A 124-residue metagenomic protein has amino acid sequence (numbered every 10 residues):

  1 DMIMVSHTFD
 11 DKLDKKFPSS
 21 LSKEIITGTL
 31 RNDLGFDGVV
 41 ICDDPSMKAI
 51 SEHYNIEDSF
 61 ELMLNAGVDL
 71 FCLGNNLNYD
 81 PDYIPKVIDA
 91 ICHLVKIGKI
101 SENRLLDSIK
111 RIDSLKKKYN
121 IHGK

Functional and structural regions predicted by a protein language model:
D1-H93, I97-I100: Second-shell residues forming the walls of enzyme active-site clefts
K96-K124: Mid-to-C-terminal alpha-helical segments outside catalytic/metal-binding sites
